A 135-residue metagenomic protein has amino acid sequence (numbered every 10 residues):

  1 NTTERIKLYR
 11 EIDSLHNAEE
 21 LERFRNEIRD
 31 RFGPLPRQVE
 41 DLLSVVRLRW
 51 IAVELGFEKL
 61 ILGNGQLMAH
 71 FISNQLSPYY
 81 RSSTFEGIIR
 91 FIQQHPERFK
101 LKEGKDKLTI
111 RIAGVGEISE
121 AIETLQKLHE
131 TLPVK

Functional and structural regions predicted by a protein language model:
N1-K135: Accessory helical-bundle/CTD segments and flexible terminal tails appended to RecA-like ATPase motors
